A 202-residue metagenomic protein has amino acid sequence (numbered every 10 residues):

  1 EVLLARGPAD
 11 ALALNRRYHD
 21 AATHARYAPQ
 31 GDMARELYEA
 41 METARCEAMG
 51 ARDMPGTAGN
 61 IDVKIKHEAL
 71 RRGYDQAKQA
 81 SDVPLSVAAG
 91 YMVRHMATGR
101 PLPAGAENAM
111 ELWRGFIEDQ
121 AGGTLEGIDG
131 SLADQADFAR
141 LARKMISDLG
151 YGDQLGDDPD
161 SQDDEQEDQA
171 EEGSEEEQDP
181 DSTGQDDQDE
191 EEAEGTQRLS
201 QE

Functional and structural regions predicted by a protein language model:
E1-E202: Short, functionally important secondary-structure microenvironments
